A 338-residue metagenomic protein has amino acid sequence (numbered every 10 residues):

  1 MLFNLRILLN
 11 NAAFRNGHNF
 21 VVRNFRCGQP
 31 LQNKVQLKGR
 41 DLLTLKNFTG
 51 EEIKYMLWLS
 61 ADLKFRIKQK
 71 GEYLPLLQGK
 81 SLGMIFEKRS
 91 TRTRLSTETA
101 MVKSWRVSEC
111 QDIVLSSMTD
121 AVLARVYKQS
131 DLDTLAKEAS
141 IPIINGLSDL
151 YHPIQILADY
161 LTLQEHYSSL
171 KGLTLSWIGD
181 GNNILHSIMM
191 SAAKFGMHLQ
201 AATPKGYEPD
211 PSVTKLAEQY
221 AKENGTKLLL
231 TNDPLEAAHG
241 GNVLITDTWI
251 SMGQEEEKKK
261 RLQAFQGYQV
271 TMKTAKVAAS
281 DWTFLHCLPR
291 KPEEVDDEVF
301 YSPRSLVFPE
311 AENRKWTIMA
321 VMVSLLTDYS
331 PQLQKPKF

Functional and structural regions predicted by a protein language model:
L2-L5, N24-F25, K70-Q164, K291 (+1 more regions): Phosphate/diphosphate ligand-binding glycine-rich loop within oxidoreductases
L2-L95, T99: Positively charged, low-complexity intrinsically disordered leader regions
L76-L82, K171-L173, D281: Phosphate-coordination loops involved in phosphoryl transfer and adenosine-cofactor binding
E87-T99, E165-T246: Glycine-rich phosphate/diphosphate-binding loop of Rossmann-like nucleotide-binding domains
E138-A139, F195, A278-S280, Y301-P303: Short, structured coil segments at secondary-structure junctions
E218-V299: Rossmann-like adenosine-cofactor binding region
D281-W282, C287-F338: Adenosine-phosphate binding glycine-rich loop
